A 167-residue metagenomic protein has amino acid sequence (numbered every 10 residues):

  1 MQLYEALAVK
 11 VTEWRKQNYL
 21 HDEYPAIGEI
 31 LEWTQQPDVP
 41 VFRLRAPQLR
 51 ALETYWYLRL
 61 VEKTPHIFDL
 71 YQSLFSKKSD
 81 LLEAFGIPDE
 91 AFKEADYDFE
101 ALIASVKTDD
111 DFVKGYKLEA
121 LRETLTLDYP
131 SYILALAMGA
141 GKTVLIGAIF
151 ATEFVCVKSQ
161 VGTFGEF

Functional and structural regions predicted by a protein language model:
M1-F167: N-terminal helicase ATP-binding lobe
